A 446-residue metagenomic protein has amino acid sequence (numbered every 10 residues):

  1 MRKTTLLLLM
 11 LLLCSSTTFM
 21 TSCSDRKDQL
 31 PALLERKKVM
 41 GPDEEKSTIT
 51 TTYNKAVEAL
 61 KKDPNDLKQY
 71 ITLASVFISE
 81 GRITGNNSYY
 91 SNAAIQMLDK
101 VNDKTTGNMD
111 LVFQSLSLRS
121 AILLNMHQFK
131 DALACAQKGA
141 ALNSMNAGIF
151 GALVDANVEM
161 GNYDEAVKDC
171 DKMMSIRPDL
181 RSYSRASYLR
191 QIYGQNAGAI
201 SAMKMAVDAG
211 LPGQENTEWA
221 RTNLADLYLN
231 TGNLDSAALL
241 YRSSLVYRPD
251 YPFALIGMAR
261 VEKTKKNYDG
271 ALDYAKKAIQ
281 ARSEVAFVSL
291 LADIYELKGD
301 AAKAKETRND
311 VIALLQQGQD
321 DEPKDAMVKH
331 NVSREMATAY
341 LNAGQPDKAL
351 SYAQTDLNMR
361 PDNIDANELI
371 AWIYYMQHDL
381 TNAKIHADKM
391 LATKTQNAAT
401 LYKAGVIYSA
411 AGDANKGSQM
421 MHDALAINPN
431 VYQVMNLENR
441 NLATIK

Functional and structural regions predicted by a protein language model:
M20-Q114, A134, K168, Q419 (+1 more regions): N-terminal leader/linker segments that initiate helical-solenoid repeat arrays
A59, K100-V101, K138-G139, K172-M173 (+8 more regions): Canonical positions in the second alpha-helix
P64, T106, D110, S144 (+9 more regions): Short coil turns that delineate tetratricopeptide repeat
K68, S75, Q114, G148 (+9 more regions): Start-of-helix register in tetratricopeptide repeats
T72, Q114, L118, A152 (+9 more regions): Canonical tetratricopeptide repeat
S75, S79-R82, A121, D155 (+8 more regions): Residue-level recognition of tetratricopeptide repeat
